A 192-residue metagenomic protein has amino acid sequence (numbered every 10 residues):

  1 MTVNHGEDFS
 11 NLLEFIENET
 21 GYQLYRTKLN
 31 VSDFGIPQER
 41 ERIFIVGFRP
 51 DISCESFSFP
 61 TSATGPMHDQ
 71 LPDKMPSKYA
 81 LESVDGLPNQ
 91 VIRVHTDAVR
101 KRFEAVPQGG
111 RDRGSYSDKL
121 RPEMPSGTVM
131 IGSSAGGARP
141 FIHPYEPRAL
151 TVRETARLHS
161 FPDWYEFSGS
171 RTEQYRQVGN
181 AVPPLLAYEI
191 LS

Functional and structural regions predicted by a protein language model:
M1-K119: Class I S-adenosyl-L-methionine
G86-S192: C-terminal target-recognition/interaction regions appended to catalytic cores
